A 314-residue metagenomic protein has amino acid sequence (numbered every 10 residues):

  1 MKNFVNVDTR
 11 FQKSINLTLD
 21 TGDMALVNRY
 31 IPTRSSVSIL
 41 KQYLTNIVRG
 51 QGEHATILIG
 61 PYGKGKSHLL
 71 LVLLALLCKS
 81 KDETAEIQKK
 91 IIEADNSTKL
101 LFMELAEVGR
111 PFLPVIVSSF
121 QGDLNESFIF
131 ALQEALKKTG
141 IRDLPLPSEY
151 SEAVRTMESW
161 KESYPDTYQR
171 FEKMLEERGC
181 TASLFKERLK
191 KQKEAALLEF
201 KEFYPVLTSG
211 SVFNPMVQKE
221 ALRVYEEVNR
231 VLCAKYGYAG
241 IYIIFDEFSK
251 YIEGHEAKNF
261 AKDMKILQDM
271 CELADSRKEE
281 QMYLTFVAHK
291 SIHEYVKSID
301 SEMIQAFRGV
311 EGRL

Functional and structural regions predicted by a protein language model:
M1-K64, L71, A75-L77, I92-A94 (+2 more regions): Walker A/P-loop-proximal flanking segment of P-loop NTPase domains
T9, L105-E126, F130, K138 (+2 more regions): Conserved P-loop NTPase catalytic core
V27, T56-P61, H68-F185: P-loop NTPase motor core
I39-V48, T98-L105, Y225-I241, L267-K278: Structured alpha-helical segments in the cores of large, soluble enzyme domains
L58, E247, D263-M270, L284 (+1 more regions): Extended, hydrophobic alpha-helical segments in both membrane/secreted and soluble proteins
R142-Y242: Mid-core helix/loop region of P-loop NTP-binding domains shared across ATPases and GTPases
Y236-D263: Conserved P-loop NTPase "ATPase switch" module shared by AAA+ and STAND
A257-C271, S298-E302: Substrate-gripping "pore-loop 1 plus following alpha2 helix"
